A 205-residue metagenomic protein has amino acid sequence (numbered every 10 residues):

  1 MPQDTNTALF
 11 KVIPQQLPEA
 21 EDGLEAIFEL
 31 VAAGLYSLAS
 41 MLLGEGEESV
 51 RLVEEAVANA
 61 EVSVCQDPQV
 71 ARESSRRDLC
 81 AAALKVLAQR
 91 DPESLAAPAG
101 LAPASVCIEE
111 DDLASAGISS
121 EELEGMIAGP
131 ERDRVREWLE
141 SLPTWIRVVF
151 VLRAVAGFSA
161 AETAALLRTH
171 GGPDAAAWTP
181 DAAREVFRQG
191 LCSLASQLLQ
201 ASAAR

Functional and structural regions predicted by a protein language model:
P2-S37, E47, E61: A short, charge-rich alpha-helical start-of-domain segment used by transcription regulators
V12-P14, E122-I127, D133-L142, L194-A201: Short amphipathic alpha-helical boundary/capping segments
Q16-P18, V53-S74, D91-S94: Sigma70-family region 2
V31, L35, A39, L52-E61 (+3 more regions): Short, small-hydrophobic-rich alpha-helical interface motif
E47-R51, S63-A82, A176-P180: Short, aromatic/basic-enriched loop-to-helix "N-cap" motif that marks the start of an alpha-helix at regulatory
P68-V70, L79-A114: Arg/Lys-rich amphipathic alpha helix in sigma70-family domain 2
E137-L166: Short amphipathic alpha helix immediately N-terminal
A161, A165-R205: DNA-recognition helix of helix-turn-helix
